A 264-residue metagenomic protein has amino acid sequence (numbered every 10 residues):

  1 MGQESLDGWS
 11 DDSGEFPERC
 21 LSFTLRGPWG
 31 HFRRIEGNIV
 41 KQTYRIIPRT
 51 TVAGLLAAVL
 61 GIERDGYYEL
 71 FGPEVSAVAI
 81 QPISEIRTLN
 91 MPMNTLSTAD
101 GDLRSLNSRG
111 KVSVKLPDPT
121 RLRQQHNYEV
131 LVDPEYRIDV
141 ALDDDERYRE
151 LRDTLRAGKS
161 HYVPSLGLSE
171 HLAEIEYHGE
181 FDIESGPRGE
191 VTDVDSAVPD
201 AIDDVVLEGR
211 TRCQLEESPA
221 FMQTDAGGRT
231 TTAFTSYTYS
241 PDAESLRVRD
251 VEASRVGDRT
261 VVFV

Functional and structural regions predicted by a protein language model:
M1-G14: Terminal disorder- and signal-encoded targeting elements
S13, E36-R104: Glycine/small-residue-rich interface belts in oligomeric ring/scaffold proteins and their assembly partners
S13-G37: N-terminal, Lys/Arg- and Ser/Thr-rich interaction peptides
E18-C20, V75-A77, D133-R137: Extracellular structured ligand-interaction cores
L25-G27, P82, V140-L142: Short, structured patches in soluble enzyme cores that scaffold and shape functional sites
W29-F32, G54, L60, L70 (+3 more regions): Hydrophobic/basic alpha-helical segments enriched in Actinobacteria
N90-V264: Internal, well-folded beta-alpha domain core
